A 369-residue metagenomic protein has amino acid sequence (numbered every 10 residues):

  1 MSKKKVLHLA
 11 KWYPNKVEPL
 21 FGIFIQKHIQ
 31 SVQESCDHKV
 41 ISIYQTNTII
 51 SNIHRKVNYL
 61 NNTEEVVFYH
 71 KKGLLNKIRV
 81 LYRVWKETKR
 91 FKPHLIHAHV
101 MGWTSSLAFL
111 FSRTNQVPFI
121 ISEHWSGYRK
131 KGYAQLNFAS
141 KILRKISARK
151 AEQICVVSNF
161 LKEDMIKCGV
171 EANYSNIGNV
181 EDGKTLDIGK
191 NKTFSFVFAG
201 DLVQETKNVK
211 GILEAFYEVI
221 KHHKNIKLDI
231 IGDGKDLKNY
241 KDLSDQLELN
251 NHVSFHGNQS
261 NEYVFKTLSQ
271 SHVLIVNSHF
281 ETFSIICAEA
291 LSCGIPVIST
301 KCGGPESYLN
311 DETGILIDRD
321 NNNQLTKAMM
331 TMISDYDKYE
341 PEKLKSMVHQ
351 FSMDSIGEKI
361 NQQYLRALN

Functional and structural regions predicted by a protein language model:
M1-N52: N-terminal subdomain of nucleotide-sugar transferases
L7, G189-K207, L213-F216, D229: Conserved donor-binding/catalytic core segment of Leloir-type glycosyltransferases
L20, P118-I120, G127-S147, G183: Nucleotide-sugar donor phosphate/pyrophosphate-binding loop at the beta->alpha transition of glycosyltransferases
F24, S42, R144-L186: Donor nucleotide-sugar binding/catalytic pocket of nucleotide-sugar-dependent glycosyltransferases
K27-Q30, T114, N137-I154: Membrane-proximal helix-turn-helix segments that form the acceptor-binding/catalytic region of lipid-linked
H279: Aromatic "clamp/platform" in nucleotide-sugar-dependent glycosyltransferases that forms part of the donor/acceptor
P296-S299: Short hydrophobic beta-strand element within catalytic cores of glycosyltransferases and related nucleotide-activated
D311, I315-N322, T331-Y336: Conserved acidic donor-binding segment of nucleotide-sugar-dependent glycosyltransferases
